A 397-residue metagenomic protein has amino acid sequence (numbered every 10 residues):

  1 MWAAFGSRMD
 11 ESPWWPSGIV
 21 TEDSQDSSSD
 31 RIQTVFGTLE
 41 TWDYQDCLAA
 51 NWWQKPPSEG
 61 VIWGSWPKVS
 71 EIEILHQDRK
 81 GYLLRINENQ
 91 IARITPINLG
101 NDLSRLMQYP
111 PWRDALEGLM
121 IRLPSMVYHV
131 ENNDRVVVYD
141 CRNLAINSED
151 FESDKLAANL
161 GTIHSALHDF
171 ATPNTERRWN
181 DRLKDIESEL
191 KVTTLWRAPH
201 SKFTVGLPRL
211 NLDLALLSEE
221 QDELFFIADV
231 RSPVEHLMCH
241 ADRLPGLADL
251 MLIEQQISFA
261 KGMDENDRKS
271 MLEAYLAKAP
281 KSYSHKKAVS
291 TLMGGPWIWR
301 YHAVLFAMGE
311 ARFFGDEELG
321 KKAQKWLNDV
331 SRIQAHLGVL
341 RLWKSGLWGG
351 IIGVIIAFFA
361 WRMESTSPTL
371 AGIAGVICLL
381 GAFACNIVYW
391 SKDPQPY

Functional and structural regions predicted by a protein language model:
F5-L195, L237-E265, L272, S282-K286 (+1 more regions): Conserved ATP-binding subdomain of kinase catalytic cores across diverse folds
R85-I91, L217-F225: Active-site beta-strand-loop-beta-strand hairpin of nuclease catalytic cores that positions key catalytic residues
Q90, V137, T204-G206, F225-F226: Protein kinase-like catalytic core scaffold
D169-D181, S270, A274-G320, L342: Middle-to-C-terminal accessory/interaction subdomains
I186, K269-K281, A323-L337: Short, mixed-charge aromatic SLiMs
P199-S218: Catalytic-loop of the protein kinase fold
I227-V234: Activation of the activation-loop gatekeeper triad in protein kinase-fold domains
W297-Y397: ATP/Mg2+ or Mg2+-diphosphate-binding catalytic cores that bind nucleotide phosphates or diphosphates via glycine-rich
